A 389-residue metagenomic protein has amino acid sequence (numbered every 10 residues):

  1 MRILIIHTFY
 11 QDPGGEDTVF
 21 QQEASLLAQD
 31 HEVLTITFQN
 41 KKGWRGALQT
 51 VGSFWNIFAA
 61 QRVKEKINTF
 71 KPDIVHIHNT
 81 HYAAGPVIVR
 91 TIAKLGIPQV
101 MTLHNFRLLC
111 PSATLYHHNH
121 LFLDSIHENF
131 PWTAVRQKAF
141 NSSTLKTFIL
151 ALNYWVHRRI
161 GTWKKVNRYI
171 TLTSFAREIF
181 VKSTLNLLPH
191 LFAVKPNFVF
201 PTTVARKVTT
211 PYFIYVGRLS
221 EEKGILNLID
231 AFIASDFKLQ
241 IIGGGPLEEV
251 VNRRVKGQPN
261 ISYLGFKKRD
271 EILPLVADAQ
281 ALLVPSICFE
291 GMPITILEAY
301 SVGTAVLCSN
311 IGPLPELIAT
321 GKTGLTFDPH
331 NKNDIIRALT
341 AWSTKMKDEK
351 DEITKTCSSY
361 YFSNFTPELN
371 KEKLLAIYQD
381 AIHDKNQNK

Functional and structural regions predicted by a protein language model:
E128-T203: Donor nucleotide-sugar binding/catalytic pocket of nucleotide-sugar-dependent glycosyltransferases
I170, P196-P201, A205-K223, I229-I233 (+1 more regions): Conserved donor-binding/catalytic core segment of Leloir-type glycosyltransferases
V250-D270: Nucleotide-activated donor-binding/catalytic signature segment of Leloir-type glycosyltransferases, i.e., the conserved
F266-K267, P274-A279: Short alpha-helical donor nucleotide-sugar binding micro-motif in glycosyltransferases
L273, I296-S301, P315-E316, K322: Short alpha-helical segment that forms part of, or immediately flanks, the ligand-binding pocket in carbohydrate-active
A305-C308: Short hydrophobic beta-strand element within catalytic cores of glycosyltransferases and related nucleotide-activated
T320-G321, L325-K332, A341-K347: Conserved acidic donor-binding segment of nucleotide-sugar-dependent glycosyltransferases
K347-H383: A charged, aromatic-enriched C-terminal amphipathic alpha-helix characteristic of glycosyltransferases across folds
